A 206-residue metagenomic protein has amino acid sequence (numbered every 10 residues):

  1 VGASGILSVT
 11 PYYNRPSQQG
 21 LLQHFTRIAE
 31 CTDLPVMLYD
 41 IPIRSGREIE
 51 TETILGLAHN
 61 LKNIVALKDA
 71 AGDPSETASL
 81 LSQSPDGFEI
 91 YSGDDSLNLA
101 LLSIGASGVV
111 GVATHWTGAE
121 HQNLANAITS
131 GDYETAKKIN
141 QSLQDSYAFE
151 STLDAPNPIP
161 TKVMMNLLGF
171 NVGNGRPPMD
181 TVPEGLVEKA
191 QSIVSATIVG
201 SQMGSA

Functional and structural regions predicted by a protein language model:
V1, G87-I90, V194-T197: A short, hydrophobic/aromatic-rich structural module that often spans a beta strand with its adjoining loop
V1-E48, G56: Active-site beta->alpha loop and helix N-cap motifs at the rims of alpha/beta catalytic domains
L22, D94-D95, P158: Generic non-transmembrane alpha-helix signal with a bias for helix starts/N-cap capping motifs
E30-L34, R44-Q144, E150: Catalytic alpha/beta core domains of metabolic enzymes, predominantly
D40-I41, N63-I64, R176: Glycine-rich phosphate-binding "P-loop"
A106, A113, T117-A206: C-terminal alpha-helical cap/extension of soluble enzyme domains
